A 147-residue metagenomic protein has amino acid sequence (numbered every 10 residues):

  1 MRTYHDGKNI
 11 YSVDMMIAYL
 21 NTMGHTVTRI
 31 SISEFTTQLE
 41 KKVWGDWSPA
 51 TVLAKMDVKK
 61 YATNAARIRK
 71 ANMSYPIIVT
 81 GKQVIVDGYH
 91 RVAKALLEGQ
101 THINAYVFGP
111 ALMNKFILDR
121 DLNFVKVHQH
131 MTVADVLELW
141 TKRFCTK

Functional and structural regions predicted by a protein language model:
M1-L53: Glycine-rich short-loop/terminal segments
S31-V84: Short alpha-helix boundary/capping and kink motifs at helix termini
L53-M56, P110-K147: Amphipathic, charge-rich alpha-helical segments that serve as recognition/docking helices
G81, F108-G109: Residue-level "edge-of-site" marker
K82-E98: A sequence-level detector for short glycine-anchored, His/Arg-bearing signature motifs that mark catalytic or binding
T101-F108: Short hydrophobic/aromatic-enriched beta-strand-loop microsegments
